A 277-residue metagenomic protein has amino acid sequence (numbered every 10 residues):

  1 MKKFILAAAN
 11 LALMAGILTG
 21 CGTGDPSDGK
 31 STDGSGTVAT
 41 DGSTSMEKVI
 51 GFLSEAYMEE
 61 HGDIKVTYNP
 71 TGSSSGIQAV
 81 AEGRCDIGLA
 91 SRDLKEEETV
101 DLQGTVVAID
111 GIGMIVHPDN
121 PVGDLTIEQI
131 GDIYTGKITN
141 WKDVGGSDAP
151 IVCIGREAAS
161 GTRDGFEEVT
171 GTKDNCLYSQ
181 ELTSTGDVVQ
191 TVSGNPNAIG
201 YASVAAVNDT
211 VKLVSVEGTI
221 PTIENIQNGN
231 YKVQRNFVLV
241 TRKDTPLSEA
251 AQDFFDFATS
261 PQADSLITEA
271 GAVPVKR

Functional and structural regions predicted by a protein language model:
M1-A9: Bacterial N-terminal signal peptides that target proteins for export
G16-G20: C-terminal motif of bacterial Sec signal peptides marking the signal peptidase cleavage site
C21-S74, Q78-C85, L89-R277: Exported/periplasmic ABC-transporter solute-binding proteins
